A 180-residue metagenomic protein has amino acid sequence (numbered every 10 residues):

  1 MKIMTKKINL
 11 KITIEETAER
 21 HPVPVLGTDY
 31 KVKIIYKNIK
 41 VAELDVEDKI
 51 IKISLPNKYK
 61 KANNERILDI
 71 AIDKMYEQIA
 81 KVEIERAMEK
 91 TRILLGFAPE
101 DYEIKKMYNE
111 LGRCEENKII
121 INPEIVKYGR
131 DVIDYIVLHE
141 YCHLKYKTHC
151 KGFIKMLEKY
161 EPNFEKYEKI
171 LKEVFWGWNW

Functional and structural regions predicted by a protein language model:
M1-D134, L144-W180: Active-site-proximal or metal-binding-adjacent scaffold patches in catalytic folds
V137: Walker B beta-strand of ABC/ABC-like P-loop ATPase nucleotide-binding domains, specifically the conserved hydrophobic
E140: Walker B catalytic acidic pair
